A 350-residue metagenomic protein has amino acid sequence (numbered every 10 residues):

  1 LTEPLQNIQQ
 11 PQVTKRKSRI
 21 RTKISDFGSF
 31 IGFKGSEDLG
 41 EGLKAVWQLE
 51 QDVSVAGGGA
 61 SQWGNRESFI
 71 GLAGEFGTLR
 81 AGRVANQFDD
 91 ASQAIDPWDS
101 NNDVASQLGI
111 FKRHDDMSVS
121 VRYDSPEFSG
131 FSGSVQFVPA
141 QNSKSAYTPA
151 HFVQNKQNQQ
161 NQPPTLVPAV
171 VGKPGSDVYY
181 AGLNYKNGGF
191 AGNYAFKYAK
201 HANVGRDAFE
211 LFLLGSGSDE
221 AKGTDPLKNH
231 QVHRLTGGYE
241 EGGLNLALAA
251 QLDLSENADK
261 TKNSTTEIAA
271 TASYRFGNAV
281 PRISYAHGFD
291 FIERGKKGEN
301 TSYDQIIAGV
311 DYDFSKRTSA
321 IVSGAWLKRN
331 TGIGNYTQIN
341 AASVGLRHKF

Functional and structural regions predicted by a protein language model:
L1-Q6, Q48-E50, G82-V84, S134-V138 (+6 more regions): Transmembrane beta-strands of outer-membrane beta-barrel proteins
L1-Q9, K15-S143, G175, L183-A191: Outer membrane beta-barrel
E3-Q9, V53-G57, Q87-A91, Q141-S145 (+6 more regions): Gram-negative outer-membrane beta-barrel proteins
T22-D26, S61-N65, K112-D116, G172-V178 (+4 more regions): Transmembrane beta-barrel outer-membrane domains
G32-K34, F69-G71, R122-D124, G182-N184 (+4 more regions): Outer-membrane beta-barrel architecture
L43-A45, F76-R80, G130-G133, G189-Y194 (+3 more regions): Repeated loop/turn-to-beta-strand initiation elements of outer-membrane beta-barrel proteins
P174-S176, Y180-I307: Detector for outer-membrane/organellar transmembrane beta-barrel domains, recognizing the amphipathic beta-strand
Q338-F350: Outer-membrane beta-barrel "beta-signal"
